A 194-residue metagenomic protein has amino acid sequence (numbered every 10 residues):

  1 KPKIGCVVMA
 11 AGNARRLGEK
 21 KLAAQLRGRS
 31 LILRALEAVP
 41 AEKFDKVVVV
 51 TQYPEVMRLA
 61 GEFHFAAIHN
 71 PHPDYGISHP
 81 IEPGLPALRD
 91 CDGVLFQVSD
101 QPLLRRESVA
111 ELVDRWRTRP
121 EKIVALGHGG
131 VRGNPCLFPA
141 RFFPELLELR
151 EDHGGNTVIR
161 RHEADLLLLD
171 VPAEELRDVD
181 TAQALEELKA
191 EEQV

Functional and structural regions predicted by a protein language model:
K1-P54: N-terminal glycine-rich phosphate-binding loop and ensuing alpha1 helix
P2, P144, E148-V194: Conserved alpha/beta core of the MobA/IspD/sugar-nucleotide pyrophosphorylase nucleotidyltransferase superfamily
V7-A11, V50, Q97-V98, L126-G127 (+1 more regions): Short beta-strand segments
G18-K21, L26-S30, T51, P71-H79 (+5 more regions): Residues at secondary-structure transition points
L22, K46, A66, D165-L167 (+1 more regions): Conserved beta-strand segments of alpha/beta enzyme cores
L33-G93, E107: Conserved N-terminal catalytic core of the sugar/cofactor nucleotidyltransferase
D74-A140, P144-L147: Conserved beta-loop-beta/alpha segment of the NTase-like Rossmann-fold superfamily that binds/positions NTPs
